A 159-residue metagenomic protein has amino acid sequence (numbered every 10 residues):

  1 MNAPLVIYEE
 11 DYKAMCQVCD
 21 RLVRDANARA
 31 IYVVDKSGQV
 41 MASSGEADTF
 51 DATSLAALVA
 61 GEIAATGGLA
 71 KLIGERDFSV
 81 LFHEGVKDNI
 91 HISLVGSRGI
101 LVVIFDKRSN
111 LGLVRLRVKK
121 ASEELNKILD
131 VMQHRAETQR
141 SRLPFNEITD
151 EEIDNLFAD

Functional and structural regions predicted by a protein language model:
M1-A28, S37, M41-D159: Acidic, low-complexity cytosolic segments
